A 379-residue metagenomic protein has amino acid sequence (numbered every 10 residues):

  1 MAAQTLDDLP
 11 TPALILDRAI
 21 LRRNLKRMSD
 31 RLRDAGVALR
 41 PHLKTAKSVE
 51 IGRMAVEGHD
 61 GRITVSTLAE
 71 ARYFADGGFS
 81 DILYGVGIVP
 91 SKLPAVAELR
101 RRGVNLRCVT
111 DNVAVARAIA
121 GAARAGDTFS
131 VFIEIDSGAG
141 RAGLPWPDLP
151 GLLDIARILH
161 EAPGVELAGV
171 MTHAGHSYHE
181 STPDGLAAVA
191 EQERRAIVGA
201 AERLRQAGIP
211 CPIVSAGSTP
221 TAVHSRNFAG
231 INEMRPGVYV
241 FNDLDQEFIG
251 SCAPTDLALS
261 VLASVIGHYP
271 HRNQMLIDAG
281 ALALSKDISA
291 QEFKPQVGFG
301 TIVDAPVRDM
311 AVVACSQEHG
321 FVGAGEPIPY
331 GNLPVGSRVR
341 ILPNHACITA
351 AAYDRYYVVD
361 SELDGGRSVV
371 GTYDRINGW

Functional and structural regions predicted by a protein language model:
M1-L16: Generic N-terminal amphipathic, Lys/Arg-enriched alpha-helix
I20-I51, R62-T64: N-terminal glycine-rich anion-binding loops that anchor highly charged ligand groups
L21, K44, F74, I133 (+5 more regions): Conserved, mostly hydrophobic/aromatic
H42-H179: Active-site-proximal beta-alpha core segment in soluble small-molecule metabolic enzymes
S137-A253: Active-site loop/helix belt of alpha/beta enzymes
A188, T221-T301: Active-site loop ensemble at the mouth of alpha/beta enzyme cores that anchors a bound cofactor
P270-W379: C-terminal accessory subdomain/extension
